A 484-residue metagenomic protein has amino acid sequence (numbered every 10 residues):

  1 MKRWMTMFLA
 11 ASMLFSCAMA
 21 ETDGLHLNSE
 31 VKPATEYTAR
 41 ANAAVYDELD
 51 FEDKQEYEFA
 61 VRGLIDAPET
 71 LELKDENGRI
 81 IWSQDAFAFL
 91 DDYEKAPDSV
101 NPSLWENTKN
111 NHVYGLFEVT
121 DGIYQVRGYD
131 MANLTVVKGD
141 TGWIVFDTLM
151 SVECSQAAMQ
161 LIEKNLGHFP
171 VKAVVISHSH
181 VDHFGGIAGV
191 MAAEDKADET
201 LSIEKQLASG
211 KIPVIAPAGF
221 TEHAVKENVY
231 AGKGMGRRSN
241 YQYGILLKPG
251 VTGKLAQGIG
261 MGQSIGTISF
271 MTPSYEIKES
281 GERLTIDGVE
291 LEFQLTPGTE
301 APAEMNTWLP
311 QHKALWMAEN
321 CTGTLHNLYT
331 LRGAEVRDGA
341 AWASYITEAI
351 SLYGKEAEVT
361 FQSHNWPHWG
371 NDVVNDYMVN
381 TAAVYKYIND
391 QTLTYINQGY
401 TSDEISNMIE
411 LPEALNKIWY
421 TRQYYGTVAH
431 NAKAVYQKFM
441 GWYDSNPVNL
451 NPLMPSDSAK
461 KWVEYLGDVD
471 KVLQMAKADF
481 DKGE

Functional and structural regions predicted by a protein language model:
T22-T108, H112: N-terminal pre-domain segments of enzymes
H26-T38, T324, A343-E404, M408-P412 (+2 more regions): Divalent-metal (often Zn2+) His-rich catalytic cores of metallo-beta-lactamase-fold enzymes
K109-F169, M305-L309, K313-E319: Conserved beta-strand hairpin/beta-sheet module of binuclear metal-dependent hydrolase folds, prominently
E118, A208-S209, I215, G219-T296 (+1 more regions): Metallo-beta-lactamase
T141-G142, E153-P213: Active-site metal-binding motif and surrounding structural segment of the metallo-beta-lactamase
F146-T148, P170-D182, I215-A218, T296 (+2 more regions): Active-site neighborhood of phospho(di)ester-bond hydrolases with catalytic His/Asp-centered motifs
A459-E484: Alpha-helical segment of the N-proximal tetratricopeptide repeat
